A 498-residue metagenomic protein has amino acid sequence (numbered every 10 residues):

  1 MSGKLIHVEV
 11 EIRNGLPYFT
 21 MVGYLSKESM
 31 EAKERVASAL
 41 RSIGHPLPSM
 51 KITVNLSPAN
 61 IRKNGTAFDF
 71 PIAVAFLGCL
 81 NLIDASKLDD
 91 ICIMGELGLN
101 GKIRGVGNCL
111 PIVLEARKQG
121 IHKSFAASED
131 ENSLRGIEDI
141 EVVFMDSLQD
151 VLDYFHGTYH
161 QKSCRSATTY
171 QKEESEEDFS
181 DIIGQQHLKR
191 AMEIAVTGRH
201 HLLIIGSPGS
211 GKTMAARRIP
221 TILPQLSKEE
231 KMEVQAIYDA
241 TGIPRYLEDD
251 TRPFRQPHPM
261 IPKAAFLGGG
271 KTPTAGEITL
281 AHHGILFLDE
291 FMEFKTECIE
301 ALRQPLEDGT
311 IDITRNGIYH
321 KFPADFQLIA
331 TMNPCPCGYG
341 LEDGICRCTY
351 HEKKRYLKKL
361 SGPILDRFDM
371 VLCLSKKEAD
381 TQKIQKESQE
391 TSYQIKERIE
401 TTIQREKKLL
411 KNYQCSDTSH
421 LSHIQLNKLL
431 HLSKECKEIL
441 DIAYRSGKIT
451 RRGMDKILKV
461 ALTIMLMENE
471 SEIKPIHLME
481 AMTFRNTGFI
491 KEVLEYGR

Functional and structural regions predicted by a protein language model:
M1-L203, S207-T213, T314, E472-R498: Peripheral, non-AAA+ core regions of ATP-driven protein-machinery
L25-K33, P48, N55-G65, P273 (+1 more regions): Basic, amphipathic alpha-helical bundle interface domains used for macromolecular binding and assembly
L47-M50, K87-L88, G120, E138 (+7 more regions): Short loop/turn elements that form and flank the Walker-type P-loop nucleotide-binding site in RecA-like NTPase cores
M94, M145, A281, F287-F291: Hydrophobic residues in beta-strands of the RecA-like P-loop NTPase core, especially within AAA+ ATPase
G98, I285, F291-E293, E300-R303: Catalytic acidic motif of RecA-like/P-loop NTPases
E193, P253, A264-I285: Conserved alpha-helical scaffold flanking the Walker A/P-loop in AAA+ ATPase domains
I204-I243: Walker A/P-loop
G206, G268, E290: The Walker A (P-loop) glycine that initiates the GxxxxGKT/S ATP-binding motif of P-loop NTPases
